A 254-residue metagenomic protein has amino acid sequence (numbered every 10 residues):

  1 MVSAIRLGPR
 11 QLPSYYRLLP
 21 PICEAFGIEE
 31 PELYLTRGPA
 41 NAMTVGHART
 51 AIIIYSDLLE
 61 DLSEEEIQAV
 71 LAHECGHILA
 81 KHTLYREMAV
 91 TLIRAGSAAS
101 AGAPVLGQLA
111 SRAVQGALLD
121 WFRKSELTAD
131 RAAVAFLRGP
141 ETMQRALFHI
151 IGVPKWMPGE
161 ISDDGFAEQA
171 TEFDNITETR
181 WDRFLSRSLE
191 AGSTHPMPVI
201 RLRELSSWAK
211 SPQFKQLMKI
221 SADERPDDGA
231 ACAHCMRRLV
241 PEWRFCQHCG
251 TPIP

Functional and structural regions predicted by a protein language model:
M1-Y85: Peri-catalytic and regulatory segments of divalent metal-dependent proteins
L19-C23, F122-Q144: An active-site-proximal "capping" alpha-helix that borders the catalytic cofactor pocket
T36-A48, A101, V114, V134-E224: Active-site-proximal gating segments in proteases and membrane effectors
H82-A113: Post-HEXXH active-site segment of zinc metalloproteases
L106, A110-R123, F136: General secondary-structure propensity
G229, W243: Residues immediately within or flanking Cys/His clusters that coordinate Zn2+ in small zinc-binding modules
C232-C235, C246-C249: Short cysteine-rich clusters marking metal-coordination/redox-active sites
G250-P254: Short Cys/His-rich micro-motifs in 6-15 aa windows
